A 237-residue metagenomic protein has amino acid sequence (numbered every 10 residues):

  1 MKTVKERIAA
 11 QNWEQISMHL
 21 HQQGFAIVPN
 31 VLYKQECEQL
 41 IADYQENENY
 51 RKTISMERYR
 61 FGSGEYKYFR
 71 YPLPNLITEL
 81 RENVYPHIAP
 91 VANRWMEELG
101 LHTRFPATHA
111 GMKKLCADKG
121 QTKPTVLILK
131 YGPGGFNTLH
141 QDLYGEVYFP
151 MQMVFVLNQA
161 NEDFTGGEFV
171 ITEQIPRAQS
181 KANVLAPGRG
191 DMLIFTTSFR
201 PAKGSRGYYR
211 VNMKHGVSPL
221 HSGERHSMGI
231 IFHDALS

Functional and structural regions predicted by a protein language model:
M1-Q22: Fe(II)/2-oxoglutarate
Q15-M112: Non-heme Fe(II)/2-oxoglutarate
M96-L101, Q159-T165: Proline-centered turn/helix-capping motifs that create local helix->coil transitions or kinks
Q121-P133: A short glycine-rich, His/Asp/Glu-containing loop-to-beta-strand
V126-I128, M153-F155, M228-F232: A structural signal for short, well-ordered beta-strand segments
K130-G132, G145-D163: Short, conserved beta-strand element in jelly-roll/cupin
N137-Y144: Histidine-centered catalytic micro-motifs
F149, A160, F164-S237: Catalytic core of Fe(II)/2-oxoglutarate
